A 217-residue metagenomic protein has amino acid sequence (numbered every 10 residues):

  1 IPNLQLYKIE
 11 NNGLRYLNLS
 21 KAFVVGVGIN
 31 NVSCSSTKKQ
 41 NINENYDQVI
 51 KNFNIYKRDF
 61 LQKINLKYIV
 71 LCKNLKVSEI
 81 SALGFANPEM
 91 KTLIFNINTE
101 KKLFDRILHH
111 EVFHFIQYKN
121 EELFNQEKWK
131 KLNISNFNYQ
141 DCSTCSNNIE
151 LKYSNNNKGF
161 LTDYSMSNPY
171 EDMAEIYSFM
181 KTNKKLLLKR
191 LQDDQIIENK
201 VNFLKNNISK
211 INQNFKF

Functional and structural regions predicted by a protein language model:
I1-I42, K73-N74, D141-S154, Y170-D172 (+2 more regions): Non-catalytic architectural context of zinc metalloproteases
V25-E89, I97: Auxiliary, metal-adjacent structural segments of Zn-dependent hydrolase domains
N65-F217: Active-site-flanking segments in enzyme catalytic domains
